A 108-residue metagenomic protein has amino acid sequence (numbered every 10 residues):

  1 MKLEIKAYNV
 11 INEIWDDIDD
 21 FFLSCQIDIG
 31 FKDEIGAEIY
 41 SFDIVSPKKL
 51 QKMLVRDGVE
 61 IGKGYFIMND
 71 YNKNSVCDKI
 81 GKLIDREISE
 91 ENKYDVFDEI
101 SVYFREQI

Functional and structural regions predicted by a protein language model:
M1-K93: Short helix/strand-capping turn motifs
D85-I108: C-terminal charged interaction modules
